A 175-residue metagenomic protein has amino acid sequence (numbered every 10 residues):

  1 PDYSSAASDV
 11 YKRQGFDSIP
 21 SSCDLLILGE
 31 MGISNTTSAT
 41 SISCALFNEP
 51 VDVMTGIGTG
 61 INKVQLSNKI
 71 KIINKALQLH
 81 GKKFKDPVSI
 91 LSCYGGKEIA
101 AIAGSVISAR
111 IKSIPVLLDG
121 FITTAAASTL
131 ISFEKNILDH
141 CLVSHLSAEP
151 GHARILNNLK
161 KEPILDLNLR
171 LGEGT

Functional and structural regions predicted by a protein language model:
P1-A7, Y11-Q14: Single conserved hydrophobic/aromatic residue that forms the stacking wall/gate of nucleotide- or nucleobase-binding
Y11-G15, M31-G32, L118, E173: Buried hydrophobic positions in well-ordered alpha/beta secondary-structure cores of metabolic enzymes
R13, D17-S21, A45-D52, K71-K82 (+3 more regions): Generic secondary-structure signature for well-ordered alpha-helical cores
C23-E30, S113-L118, T175: A short, small-residue-rich loop immediately preceding and capping a beta-strand
L26, T37-A101: Phosphate/pyrophosphate-binding betaalpha-module
E30-S38, G120-A125, T175: Gly/Ser/Thr-rich loops at beta-strand to alpha-helix junctions that form or flank small-molecule/cofactor-binding
A100, G104-T124, S128-N136, H140-V143 (+1 more regions): Hydrophobic alpha-helical bundle architecture
E149-T175: Internal helix-turn-beta structural module
